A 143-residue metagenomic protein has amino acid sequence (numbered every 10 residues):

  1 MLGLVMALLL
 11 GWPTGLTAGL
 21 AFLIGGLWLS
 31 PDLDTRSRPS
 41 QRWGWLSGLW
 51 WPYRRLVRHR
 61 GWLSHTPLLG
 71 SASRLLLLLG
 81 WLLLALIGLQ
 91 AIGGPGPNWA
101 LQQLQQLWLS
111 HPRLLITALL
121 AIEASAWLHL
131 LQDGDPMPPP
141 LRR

Functional and structural regions predicted by a protein language model:
M1-R143: N-terminal membrane-targeting hydrophobic helices
